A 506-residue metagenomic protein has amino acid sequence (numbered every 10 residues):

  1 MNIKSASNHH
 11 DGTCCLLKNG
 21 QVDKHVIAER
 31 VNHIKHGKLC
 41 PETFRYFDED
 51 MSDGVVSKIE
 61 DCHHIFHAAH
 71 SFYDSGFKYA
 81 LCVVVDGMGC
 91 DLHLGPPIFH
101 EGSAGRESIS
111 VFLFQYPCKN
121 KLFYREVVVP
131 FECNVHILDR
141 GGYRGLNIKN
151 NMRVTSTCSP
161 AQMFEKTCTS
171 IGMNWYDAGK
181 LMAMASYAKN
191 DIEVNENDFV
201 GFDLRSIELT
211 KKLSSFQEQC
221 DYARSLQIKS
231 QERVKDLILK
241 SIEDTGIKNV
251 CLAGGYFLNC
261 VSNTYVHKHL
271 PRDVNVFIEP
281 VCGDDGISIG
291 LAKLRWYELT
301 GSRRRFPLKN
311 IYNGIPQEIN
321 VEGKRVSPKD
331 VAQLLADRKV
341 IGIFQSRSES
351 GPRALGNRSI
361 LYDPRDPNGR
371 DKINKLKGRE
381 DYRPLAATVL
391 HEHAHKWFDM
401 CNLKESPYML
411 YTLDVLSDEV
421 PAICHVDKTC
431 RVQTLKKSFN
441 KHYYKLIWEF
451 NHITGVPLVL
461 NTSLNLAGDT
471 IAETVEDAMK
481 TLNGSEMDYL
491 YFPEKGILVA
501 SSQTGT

Functional and structural regions predicted by a protein language model:
M1-I3: Short, hydrophobic/aromatic-rich segments at coil-to-beta transitions
S5-G37, I65-V194, L258-N259, N263-T506: Flexible beta->alpha loop and helix N-cap segments adjacent to enzyme active/binding sites
R30-D53: N-terminal phosphate-binding loop and adjacent alpha-helix
T43-D50, A68-S71, L237, S241 (+1 more regions): Stable alpha-helical structural segments in soluble proteins, enriched in small hydrophobic residues
R45-E60, G246-G255, G342: Short glycine-rich phosphate-binding loop at a beta-alpha junction
K180-K229: Active-site cores of enzymes that catalyze phosphoryl transfer or operate on phosphate-rich substrates
E218-Q219, L226, S230, G254 (+2 more regions): Secondary-structure capping and boundary motifs in well-ordered enzyme cores
R224-V250: Phosphate/ATP-binding catalytic cores across multiple sugar-kinase/actin-like superfamilies, primarily ASKHA
